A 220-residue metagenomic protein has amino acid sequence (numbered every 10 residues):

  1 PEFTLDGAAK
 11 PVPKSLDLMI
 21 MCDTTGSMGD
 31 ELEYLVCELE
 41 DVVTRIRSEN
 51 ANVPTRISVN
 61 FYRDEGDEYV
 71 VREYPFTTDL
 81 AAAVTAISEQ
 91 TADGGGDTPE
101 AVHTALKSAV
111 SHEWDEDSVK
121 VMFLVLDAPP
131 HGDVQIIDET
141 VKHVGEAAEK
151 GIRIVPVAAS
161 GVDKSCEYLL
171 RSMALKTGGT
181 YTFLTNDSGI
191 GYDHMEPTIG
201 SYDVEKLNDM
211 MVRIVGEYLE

Functional and structural regions predicted by a protein language model:
P1-E220: Divalent cation-coordinating acidic motifs and surrounding scaffolds that mediate Ca2+/Mg2+/Mn2+/Zn2+-dependent binding
